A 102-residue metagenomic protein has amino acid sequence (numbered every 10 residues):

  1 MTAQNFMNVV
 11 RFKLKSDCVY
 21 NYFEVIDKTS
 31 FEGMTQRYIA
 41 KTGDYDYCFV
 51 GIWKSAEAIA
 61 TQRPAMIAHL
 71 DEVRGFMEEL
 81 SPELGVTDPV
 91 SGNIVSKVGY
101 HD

Functional and structural regions predicted by a protein language model:
M1-D71, G75-D102: Short S/T/G/P-rich N-terminal loop/turn motif that feeds into the first structured element of a domain
